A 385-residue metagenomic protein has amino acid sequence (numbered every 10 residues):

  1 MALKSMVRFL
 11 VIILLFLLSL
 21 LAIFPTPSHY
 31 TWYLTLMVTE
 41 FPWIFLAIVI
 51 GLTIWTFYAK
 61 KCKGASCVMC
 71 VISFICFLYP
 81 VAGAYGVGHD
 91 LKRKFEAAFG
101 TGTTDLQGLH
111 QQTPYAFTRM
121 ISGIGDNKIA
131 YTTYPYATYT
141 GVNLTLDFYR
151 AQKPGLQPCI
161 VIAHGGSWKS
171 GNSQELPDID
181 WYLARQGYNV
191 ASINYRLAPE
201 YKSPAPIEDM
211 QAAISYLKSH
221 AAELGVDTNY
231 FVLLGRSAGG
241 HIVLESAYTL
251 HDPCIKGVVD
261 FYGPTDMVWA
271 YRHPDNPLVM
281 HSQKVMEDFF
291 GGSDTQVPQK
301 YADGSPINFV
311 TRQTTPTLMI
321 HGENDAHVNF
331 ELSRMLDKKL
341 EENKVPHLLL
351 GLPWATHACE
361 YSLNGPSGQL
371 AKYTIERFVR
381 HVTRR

Functional and structural regions predicted by a protein language model:
A2-S5, L21-Y30, I320, E331-R385: C-terminal catalytic histidine-bearing segment of alpha/beta-hydrolase fold enzymes
L20-V49, L106-P154: N-terminal cap/lid segment of alpha/beta-hydrolase-fold proteins
P25, A212-D275: Primarily recognizes the serine-hydrolase "nucleophile elbow" in alpha/beta-hydrolase and SGNH/GDSL folds
A97-T113, L244-Q296: Hydrolase active-site cap/lid region
L156-G166: Short beta-strand element of the alpha/beta-hydrolase
Q174-S192: Short amphipathic alpha-helix adjacent to the substrate-entry channel of hydrolases
M267, N324-V328: Acidic catalytic loop of the alpha/beta-hydrolase fold
Q313, M319-H321, D325: Short beta-strand/loop motif that positions the catalytic acidic residue of the alpha/beta-hydrolase fold
